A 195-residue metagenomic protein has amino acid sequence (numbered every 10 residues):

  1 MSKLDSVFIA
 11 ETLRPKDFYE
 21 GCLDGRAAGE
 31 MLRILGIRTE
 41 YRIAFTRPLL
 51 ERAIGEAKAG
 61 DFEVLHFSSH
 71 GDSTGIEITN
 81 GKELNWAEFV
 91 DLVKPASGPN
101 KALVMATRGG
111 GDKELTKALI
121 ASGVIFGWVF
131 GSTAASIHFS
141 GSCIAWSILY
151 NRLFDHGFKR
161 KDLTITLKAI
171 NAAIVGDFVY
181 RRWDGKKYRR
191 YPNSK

Functional and structural regions predicted by a protein language model:
M1-V64, N100, A106: A domain-level signal for caspase-like cysteine endopeptidase catalytic cores and their zymogen-processing architecture
R14-F18, R47-L49, G71-T74, G109-K113 (+1 more regions): Short acidic, S/G/P-rich loop/turn micro-motifs used as interaction or catalytic elements
A27-G36, A53-A57, V93-A96, G123 (+2 more regions): Hydrophobic, Leu/Ile/Phe/Ala-enriched alpha-helical segments that form helix-helix packing faces
I54-L92: A glycine-rich, hydrophobic loop/mini-helix early in the fold
G81-C143: Catalytic cores of nucleophile-dependent amide-cleaving enzymes
E83-V93, H156-K195: Caspase-like cysteine protease fold
S142-F154: Short, small-residue alpha-helix embedded
